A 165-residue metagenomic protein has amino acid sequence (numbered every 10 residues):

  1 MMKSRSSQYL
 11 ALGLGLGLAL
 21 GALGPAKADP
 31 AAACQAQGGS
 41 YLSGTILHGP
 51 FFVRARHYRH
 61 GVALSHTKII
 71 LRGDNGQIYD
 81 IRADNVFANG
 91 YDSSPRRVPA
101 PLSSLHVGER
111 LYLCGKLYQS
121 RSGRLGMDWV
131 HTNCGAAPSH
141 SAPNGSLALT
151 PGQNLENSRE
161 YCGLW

Functional and structural regions predicted by a protein language model:
M1-M2, D74: Short, contiguous, well-ordered secondary-structure segments
M2-L12: Bacterial N-terminal signal peptides that target proteins for export
A11-G21: Bacterial N-terminal signal peptides
L23-A28: Sec/Tat signal peptide C-region and signal peptidase I cleavage site
D29-A31, Q35, H48-S104, R110-W165: OB-fold single-stranded nucleic acid-binding module
G38-T45: A carbohydrate-recognition surface predominantly in extracellular/luminal proteins
S43, V107-G108: Short, flexible surface segments
